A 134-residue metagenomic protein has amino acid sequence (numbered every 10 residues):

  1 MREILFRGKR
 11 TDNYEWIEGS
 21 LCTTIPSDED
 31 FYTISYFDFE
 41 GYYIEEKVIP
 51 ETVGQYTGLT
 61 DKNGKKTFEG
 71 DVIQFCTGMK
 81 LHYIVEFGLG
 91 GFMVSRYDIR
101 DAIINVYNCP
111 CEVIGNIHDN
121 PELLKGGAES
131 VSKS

Functional and structural regions predicted by a protein language model:
M1-S134: Secondary-structure transition motif
